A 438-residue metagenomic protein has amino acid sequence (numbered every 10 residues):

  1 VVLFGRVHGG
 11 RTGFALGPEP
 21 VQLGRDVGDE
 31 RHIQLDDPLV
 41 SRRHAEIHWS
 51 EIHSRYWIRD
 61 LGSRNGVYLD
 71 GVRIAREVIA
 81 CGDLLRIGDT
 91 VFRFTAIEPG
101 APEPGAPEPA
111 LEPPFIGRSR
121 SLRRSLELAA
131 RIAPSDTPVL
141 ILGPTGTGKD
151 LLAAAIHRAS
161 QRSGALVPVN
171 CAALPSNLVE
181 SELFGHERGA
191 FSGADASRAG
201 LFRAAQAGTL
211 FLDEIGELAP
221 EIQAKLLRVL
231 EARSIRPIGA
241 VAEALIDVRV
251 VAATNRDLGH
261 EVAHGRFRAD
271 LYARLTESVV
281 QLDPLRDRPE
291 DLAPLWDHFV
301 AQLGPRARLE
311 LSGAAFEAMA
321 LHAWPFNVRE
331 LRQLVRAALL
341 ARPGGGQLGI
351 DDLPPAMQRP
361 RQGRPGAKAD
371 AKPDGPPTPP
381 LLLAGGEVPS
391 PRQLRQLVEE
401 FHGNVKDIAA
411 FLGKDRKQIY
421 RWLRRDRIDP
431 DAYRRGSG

Functional and structural regions predicted by a protein language model:
V1-D36, H48, I52-H53: Intrinsically disordered, low-complexity acidic Ser/Thr-rich regulatory segments
R11, G148, Q333, A369-G438: Bacterial C-terminal helix-turn-helix
L23, H48-W57, R64, Y68-R118: C-terminal boundary/linker segments immediately following FHA domains
E103-E127, N177, H322, P380-G386: Dynamic helix-loop-helix/coil hinge segments at AAA+ ATPase domain boundaries and subdomain interfaces
S125, T147, V169, L183 (+14 more regions): Conserved RecA-like P-loop NTPase ATPase core
L128-G193, R203-A219, P284-P289, L334 (+1 more regions): Conserved post-Walker A coupling segment in P-loop NTPases
V139, A155, S176-S181, F202-R233 (+4 more regions): Conserved AAA+/SF3 P-loop NTPase catalytic/coupling segment centered on the Walker-B
H157-G164, G239-R249, R256-K368, F401-H402: Nucleotide-binding/hydrolysis machinery
